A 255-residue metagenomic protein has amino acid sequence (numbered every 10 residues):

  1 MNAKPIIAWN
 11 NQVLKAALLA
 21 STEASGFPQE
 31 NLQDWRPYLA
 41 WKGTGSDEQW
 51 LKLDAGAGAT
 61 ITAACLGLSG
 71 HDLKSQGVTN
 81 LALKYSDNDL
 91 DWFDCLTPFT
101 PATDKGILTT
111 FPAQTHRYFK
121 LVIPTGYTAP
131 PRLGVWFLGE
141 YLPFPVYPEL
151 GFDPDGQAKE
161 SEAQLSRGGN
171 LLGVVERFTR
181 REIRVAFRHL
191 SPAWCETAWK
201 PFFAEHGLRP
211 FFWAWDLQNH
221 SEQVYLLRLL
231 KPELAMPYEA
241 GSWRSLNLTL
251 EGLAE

Functional and structural regions predicted by a protein language model:
M1-W50, D54-N80, D89-E255: Extracellular/virion structural assembly segments
